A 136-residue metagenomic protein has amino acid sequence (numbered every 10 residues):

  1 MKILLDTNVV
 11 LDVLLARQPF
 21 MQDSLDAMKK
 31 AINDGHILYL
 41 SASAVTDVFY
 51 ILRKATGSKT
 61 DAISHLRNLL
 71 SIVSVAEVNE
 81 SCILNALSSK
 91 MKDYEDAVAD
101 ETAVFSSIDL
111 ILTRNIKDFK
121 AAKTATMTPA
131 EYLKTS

Functional and structural regions predicted by a protein language model:
M1-L40, K54-D61, A121, A130-S136: Short, well-structured N-terminal submotif of metal-dependent ribonuclease cores
K2, I72, V104-S136: Acidic, PIN/NYN-like endoribonuclease modules and their adjacent C-terminal/linker elements
L11, T46-V48, D118-K120: Short, active-site-adjacent cap segments at secondary-structure transitions
L25, D47-S74, S81: Active-site-proximal, substrate-binding regions of enzyme catalytic domains and RNA-binding/basic surfaces
D34-G35, I72, S89, A122: Structured helix-beta-strand junction loops
L40-A42, T113: Short beta-strand segments at enzyme active-site cores
V45-T46, F105: Alpha-helix N-cap/helix-start and coil->helix boundary motif
V73-I116: Active-site neighborhoods of divalent-metal-dependent phosphate/nucleic-acid chemistry enzymes
